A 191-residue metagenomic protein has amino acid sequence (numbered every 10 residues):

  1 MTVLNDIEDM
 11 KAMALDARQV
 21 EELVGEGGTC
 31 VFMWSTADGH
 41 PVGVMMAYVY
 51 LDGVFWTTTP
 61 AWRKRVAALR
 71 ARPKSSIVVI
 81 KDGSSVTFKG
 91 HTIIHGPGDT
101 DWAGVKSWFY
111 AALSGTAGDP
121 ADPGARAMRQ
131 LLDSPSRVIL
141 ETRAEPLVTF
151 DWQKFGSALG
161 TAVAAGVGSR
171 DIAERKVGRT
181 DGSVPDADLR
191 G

Functional and structural regions predicted by a protein language model:
M1-A14, S84-G191: Charged, gly/pro-rich active-site loop segments
V3-V31: Short, basic/aromatic recognition patches
V20-E21, V66, R129: Short amphipathic alpha-helical segments and helix-helix/interface helices
V24, D38-G39, G98-T100: Alpha-helical interaction segments
G27-A61, A67-L69, S75-I80, T87-H91: Short beta-strand segments
R70-S75, S107, A111: Short, intrinsically disordered, mixed-charge
